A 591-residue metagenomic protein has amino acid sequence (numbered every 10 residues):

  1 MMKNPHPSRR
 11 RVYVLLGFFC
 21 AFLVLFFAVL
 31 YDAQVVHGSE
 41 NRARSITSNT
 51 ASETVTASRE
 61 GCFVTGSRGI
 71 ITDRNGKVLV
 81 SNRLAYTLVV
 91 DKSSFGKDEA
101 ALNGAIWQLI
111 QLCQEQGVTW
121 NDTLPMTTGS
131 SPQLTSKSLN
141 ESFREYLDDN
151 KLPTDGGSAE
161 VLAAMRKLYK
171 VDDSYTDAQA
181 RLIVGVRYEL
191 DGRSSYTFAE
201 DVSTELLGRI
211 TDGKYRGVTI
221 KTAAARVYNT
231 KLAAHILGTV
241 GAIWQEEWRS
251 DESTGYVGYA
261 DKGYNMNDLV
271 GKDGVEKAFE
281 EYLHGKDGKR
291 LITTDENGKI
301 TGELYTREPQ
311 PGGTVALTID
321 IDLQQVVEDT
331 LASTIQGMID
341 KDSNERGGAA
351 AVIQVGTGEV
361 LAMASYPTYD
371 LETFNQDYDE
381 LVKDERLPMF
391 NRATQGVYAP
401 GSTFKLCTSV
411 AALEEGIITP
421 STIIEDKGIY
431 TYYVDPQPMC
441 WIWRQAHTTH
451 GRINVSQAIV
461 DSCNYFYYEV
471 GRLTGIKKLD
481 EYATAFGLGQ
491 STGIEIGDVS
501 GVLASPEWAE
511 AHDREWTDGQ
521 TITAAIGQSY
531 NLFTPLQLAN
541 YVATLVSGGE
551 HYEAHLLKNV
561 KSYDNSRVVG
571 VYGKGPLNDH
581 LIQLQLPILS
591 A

Functional and structural regions predicted by a protein language model:
M1-N375, K477-T484: Periplasmic/cell-envelope proteins involved in peptidoglycan metabolism and beta-lactam response
V80, Y86, T294-Q310, I319 (+3 more regions): Beta-lactam-recognizing serine transpeptidase/beta-lactamase-like catalytic domain environment
